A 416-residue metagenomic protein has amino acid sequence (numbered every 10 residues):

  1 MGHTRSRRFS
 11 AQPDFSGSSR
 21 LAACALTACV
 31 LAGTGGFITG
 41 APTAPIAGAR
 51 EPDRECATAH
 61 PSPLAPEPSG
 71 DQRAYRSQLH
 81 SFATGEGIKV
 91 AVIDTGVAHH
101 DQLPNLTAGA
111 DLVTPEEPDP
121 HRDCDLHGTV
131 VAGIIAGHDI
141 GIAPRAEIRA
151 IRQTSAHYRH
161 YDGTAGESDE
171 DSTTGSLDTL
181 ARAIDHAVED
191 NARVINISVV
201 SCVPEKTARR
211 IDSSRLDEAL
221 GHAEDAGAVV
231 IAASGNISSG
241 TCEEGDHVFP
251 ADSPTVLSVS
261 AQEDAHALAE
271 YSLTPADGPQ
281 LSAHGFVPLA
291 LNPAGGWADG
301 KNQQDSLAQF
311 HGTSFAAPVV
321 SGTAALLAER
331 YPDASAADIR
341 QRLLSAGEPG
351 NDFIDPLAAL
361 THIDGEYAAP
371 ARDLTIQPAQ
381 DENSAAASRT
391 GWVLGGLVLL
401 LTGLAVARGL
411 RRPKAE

Functional and structural regions predicted by a protein language model:
G2-H3, F9-Q12, A28-C29, G36-G87 (+1 more regions): Protease zymogen maturation seam
Q78-V90, T95-A108, P118-S176, P275-G278 (+1 more regions): Subtilisin-like serine protease catalytic core
E86-V90, P144-I148, E189-I195, D225-V230 (+1 more regions): Loop/turn elements at helix/coil->beta-strand transitions in domains of secreted/extracellular proteins
T95-H99, L112-V113, I140, T154-Y158 (+5 more regions): Solvent-exposed loop/turn segments at secondary-structure junctions within structured extracellular/periplasmic domains
A136-I140, Q153, D185-R193, V200 (+6 more regions): Sec-exported extracytoplasmic/periplasmic mature domains
Y158-F249, F310-H311, F315: Substrate-binding/access-modulating region of protease and related hydrolase catalytic domains
A251-E329: Extracellular S/T/G-rich loop segment that most often corresponds to the catalytic His/Ser-adjacent loop
Y331-E416: C-terminal subdomain of the subtilisin-like protease fold in secreted/lumenal serine endopeptidases
